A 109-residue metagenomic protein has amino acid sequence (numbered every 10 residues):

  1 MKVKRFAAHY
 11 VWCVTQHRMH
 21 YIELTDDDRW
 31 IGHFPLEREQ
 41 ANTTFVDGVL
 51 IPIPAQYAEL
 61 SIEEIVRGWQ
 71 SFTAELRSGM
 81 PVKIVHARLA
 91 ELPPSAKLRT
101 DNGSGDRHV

Functional and structural regions predicted by a protein language model:
M1-E59, S71-A74, H86-V109: N-terminal metal-binding scaffold of metallo-dependent hydrolase/deaminase domains
E63-G79: Metal- or metallocofactor-binding catalytic centers and their adjacent structured scaffolds across diverse enzyme
